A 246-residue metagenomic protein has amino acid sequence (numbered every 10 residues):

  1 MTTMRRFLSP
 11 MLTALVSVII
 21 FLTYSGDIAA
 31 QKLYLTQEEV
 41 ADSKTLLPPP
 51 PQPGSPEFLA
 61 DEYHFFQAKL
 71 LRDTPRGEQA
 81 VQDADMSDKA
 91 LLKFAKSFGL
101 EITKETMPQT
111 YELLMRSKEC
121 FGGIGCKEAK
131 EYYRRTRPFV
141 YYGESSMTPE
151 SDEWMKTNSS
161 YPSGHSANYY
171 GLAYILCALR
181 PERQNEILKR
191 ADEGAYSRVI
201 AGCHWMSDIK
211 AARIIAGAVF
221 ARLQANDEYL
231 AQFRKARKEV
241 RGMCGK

Functional and structural regions predicted by a protein language model:
T3-A14: Bacterial N-terminal signal peptides that target proteins for export
I20-F21, A29: Residues marking helix boundaries in flexible regions
Q31-A201, A225, Q232: Hydrophobic alpha-helical bundle signature of multipass membrane enzymes
R134-F139, N168-Y169, I209-G217, R237-V240: Short alpha-helical linear motifs
E193-Q224: Interfacial helix-loop-helix junctions of multi-pass membrane proteins
V219-K246: C-terminal membrane module of polytopic membrane proteins
